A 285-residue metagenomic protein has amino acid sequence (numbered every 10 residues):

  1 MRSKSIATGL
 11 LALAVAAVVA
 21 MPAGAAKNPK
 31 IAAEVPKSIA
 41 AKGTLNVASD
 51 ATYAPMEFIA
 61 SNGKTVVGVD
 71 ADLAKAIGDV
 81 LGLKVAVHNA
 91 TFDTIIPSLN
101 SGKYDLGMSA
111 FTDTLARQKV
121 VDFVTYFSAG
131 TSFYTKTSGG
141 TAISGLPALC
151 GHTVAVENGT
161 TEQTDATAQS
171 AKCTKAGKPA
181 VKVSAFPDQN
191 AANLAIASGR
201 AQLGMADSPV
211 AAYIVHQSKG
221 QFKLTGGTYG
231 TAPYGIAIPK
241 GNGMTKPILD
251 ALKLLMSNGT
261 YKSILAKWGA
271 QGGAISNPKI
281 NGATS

Functional and structural regions predicted by a protein language model:
A26-V35, T161-V181, L224, K253-S285: Ligand-binding clefts/hinges and TM-proximal coupling segments of bilobed small-molecule sensing domains
K27-S109, N258, K267: Extracytoplasmic small-molecule ligand-binding "clamshell" domains of the periplasmic binding protein/Venus flytrap
P36, T65-D70, R117-A129, F222-G227 (+1 more regions): A structural signal for short loop-to-beta-strand junctions that line the ligand-binding cleft of periplasmic/secreted
A54, V66-D79, F111, A129-D188 (+2 more regions): Bilobed "Venus flytrap"/periplasmic-binding protein-like clamshell domains and structurally analogous long
A71-A74, D79-V80, G139, P147 (+3 more regions): Extended ligand-binding regions for polar small-molecule ligands
K75, K84-P147: Acidic, polar ligand-binding/catalytic clefts
D93-T94, F111-Q118, A166-Q169, A197-G230: A ligand-binding cleft/hinge motif common to bilobed small-molecule-binding domains
S128-T135, A212, H216-K253, Q271-S285: Periplasmic-binding protein-like
